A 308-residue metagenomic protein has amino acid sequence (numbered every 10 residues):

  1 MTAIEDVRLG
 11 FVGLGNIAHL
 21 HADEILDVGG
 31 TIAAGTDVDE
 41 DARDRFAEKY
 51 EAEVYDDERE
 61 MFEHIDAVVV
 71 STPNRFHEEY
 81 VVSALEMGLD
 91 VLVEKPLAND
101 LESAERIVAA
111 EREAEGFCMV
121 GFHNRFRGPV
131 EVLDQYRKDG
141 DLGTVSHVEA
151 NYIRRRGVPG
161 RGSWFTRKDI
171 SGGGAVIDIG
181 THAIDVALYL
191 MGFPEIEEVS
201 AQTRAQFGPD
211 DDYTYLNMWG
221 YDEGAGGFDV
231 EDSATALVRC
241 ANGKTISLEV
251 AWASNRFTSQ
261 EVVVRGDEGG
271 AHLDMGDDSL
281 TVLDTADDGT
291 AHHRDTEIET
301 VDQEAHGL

Functional and structural regions predicted by a protein language model:
M1-V7, H19, D100, A104 (+3 more regions): Haloarchaeal acidic low-complexity proteome signature biased toward cell-envelope/secretome components but also
M1-Y50: N-terminal Rossmann-like dinucleotide-binding module
E53-H64: Short acidic low-complexity segments
D56, V70, V93, C118-V120 (+3 more regions): Hydrophobic residues in well-ordered beta-strands that form the structural core
A67, P73-N74, E78-R125: Beta-strand-loop-alpha-helix segment that lines the small-molecule cofactor/substrate pocket of alpha/beta enzymes
N124-A225: Predominantly a Rossmann-like dinucleotide-binding segment in NAD(P)-dependent oxidoreductases
D185, Y189-D278: Contiguous beta-strand/loop segments that form the cofactor/metal-binding neighborhood of enzyme cores
T258, V262, T290-L308: C-terminal helical cap and adjacent loop that interface with cofactors, partners, or active-site loops
